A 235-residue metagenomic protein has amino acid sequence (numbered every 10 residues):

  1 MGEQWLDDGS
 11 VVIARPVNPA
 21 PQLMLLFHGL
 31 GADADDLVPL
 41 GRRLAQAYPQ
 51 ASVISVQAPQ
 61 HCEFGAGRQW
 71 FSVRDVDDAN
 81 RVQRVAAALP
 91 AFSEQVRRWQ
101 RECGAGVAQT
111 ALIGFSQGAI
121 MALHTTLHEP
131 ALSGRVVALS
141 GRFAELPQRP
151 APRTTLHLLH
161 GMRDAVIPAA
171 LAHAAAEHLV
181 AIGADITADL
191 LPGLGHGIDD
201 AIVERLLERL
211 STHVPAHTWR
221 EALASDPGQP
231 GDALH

Functional and structural regions predicted by a protein language model:
G2-A105: Serine-hydrolase catalytic machinery in alpha/beta-hydrolase-like enzymes
P39, H124-H128: Active-site signature of alpha/beta-hydrolase-fold catalytic machinery across serine- and Asp/Cys-nucleophile hydrolases
Q57-H61, R142, L194: Short beta-to-alpha linker loops that shape the active-site pocket of alpha/beta-hydrolase fold enzymes
G104-G114: Alpha/beta-hydrolase fold nucleophile elbow
G114-G118, A122: Gly/Ala-rich beta-loop-alpha elbow adjacent to hydrolase catalytic centers
A131-F143: A conserved short beta-strand
L158-H160, D164: Short beta-strand/loop motif that positions the catalytic acidic residue of the alpha/beta-hydrolase fold
A170-H235: C-terminal catalytic histidine-bearing segment of alpha/beta-hydrolase fold enzymes
